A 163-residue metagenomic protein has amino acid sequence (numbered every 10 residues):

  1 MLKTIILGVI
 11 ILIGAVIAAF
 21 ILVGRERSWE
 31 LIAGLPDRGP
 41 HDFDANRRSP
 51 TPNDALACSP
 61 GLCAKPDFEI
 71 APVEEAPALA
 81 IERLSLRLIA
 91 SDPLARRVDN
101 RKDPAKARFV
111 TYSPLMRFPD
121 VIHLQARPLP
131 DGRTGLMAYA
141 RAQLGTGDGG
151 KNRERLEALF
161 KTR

Functional and structural regions predicted by a protein language model:
L2-L7, I17-R163: Ser/Thr-rich, low-complexity intrinsically disordered terminal regions
I13-G14: Acidic, proline/glycine-enriched N-terminal capping motif
